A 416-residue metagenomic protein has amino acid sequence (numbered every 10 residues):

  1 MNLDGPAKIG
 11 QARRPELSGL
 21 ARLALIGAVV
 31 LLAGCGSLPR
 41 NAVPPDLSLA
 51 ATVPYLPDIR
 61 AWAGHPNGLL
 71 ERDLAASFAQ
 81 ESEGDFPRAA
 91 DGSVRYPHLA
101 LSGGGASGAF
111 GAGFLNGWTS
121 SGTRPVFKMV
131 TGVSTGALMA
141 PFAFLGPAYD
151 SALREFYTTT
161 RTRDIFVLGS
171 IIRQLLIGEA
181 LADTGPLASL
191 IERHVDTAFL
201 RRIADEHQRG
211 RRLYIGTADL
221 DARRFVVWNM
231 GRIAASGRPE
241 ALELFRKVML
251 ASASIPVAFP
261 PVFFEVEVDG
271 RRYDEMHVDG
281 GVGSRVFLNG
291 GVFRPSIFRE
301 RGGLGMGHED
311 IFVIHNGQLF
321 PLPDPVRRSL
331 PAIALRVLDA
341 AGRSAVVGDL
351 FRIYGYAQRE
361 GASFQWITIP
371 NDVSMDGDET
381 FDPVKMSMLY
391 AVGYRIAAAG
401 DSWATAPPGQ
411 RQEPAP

Functional and structural regions predicted by a protein language model:
M1-G19: N-terminal secretory signal peptides that target proteins for export/translocation
G19-I26: Sec-dependent signal peptide recognition, specifically the positively charged N-region followed immediately by
L31-G34: C-terminal motif of bacterial Sec signal peptides marking the signal peptidase cleavage site
G36-M129, F144-P416: Patatin-like phospholipase
T131-G132, G136: Gly/Ala-rich beta-loop-alpha elbow adjacent to hydrolase catalytic centers
